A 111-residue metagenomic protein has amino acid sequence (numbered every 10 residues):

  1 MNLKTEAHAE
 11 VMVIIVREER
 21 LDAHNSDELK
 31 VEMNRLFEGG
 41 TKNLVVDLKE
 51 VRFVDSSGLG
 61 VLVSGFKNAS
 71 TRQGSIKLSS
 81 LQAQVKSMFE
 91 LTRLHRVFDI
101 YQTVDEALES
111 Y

Functional and structural regions predicted by a protein language model:
M1-I14: Short beta-strand/loop segment at the start of cytosolic alpha/beta domains
H8, K49, D105: Conserved catalytic submotifs in the C-terminal HATPase_c
V16-E18: Flexible glycine-/small-residue-rich
R20-V97: Amphipathic alpha-helical interaction surfaces in cytosolic regulatory modules
A83, D105-E106: Acidic phosphotransfer microenvironment of two-component signaling modules
D99-T103: Short acidic-hydrophobic, aromatic-tinged amphipathic segments that line or gate anion-handling sites
